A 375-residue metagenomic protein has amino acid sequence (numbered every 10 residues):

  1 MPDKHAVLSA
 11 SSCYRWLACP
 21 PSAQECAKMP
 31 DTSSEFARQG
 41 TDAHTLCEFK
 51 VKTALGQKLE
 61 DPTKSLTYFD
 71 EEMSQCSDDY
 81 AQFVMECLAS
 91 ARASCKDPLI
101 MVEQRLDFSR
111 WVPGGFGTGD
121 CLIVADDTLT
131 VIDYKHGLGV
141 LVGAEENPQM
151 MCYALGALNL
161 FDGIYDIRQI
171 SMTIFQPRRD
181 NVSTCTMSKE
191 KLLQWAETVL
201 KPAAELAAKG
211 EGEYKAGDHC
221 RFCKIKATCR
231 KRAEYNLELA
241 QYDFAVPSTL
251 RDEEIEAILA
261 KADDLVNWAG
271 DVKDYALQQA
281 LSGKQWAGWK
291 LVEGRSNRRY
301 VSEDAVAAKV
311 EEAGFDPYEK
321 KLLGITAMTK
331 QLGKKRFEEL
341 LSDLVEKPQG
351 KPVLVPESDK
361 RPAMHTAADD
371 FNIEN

Functional and structural regions predicted by a protein language model:
M1-L129, Q169-S171, A262: Metal-dependent nuclease catalytic cores that hydrolyze phosphodiester bonds in DNA/RNA, characterized by
P20-C26, T173-S183, K224, N236-V246 (+2 more regions): Short acidic (Asp/Glu) and glycine-rich catalytic loops that position anionic groups and cofactors
C26-K28, L59-K64, P98-E103, Y214-C220 (+3 more regions): Short coil/turn segments at secondary-structure boundaries
M29-A37, G139-N147, E213, S248 (+3 more regions): Short, charged/polar micro-motifs that form catalytic or ligand-binding hotspots
R38, K96-E205: Mg2+/Mn2+-dependent nuclease catalytic core
T45, V51, L55, L59-P62 (+4 more regions): DEDD superfamily 3′-5′ metal-dependent exonuclease/proofreading module
S171, E197-D264, P362-N375: Short, charged, low-complexity amphipathic alpha-helix
N267-N375: Extended, charge-rich alpha-helical segments
